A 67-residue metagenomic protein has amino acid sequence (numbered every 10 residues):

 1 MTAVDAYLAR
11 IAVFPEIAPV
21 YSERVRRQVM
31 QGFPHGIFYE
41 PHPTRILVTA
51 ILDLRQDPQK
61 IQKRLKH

Functional and structural regions predicted by a protein language model:
D5-Q31: A short, surface-exposed loop/turn module that caps and links secondary-structure elements
G36, E40-H67: Enriched for short, Lys/Arg-rich terminal
